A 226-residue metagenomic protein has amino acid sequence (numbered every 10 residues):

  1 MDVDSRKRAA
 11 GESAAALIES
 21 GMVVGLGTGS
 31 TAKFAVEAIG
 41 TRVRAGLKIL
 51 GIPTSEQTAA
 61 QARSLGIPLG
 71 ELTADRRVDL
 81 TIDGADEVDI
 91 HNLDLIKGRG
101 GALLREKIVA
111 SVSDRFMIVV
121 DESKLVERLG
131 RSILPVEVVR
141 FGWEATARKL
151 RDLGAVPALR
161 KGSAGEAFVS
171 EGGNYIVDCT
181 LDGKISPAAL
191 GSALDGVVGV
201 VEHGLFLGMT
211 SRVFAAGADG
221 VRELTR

Functional and structural regions predicted by a protein language model:
D2, R6-A9, E56-R226: Conserved phosphate- and dinucleotide-binding cores of soluble alpha/beta proteins, encompassing both enzyme active
D2-S20, T28-D75: Active-site catalytic microenvironments in core metabolic enzymes, especially phosphate/sugar-handling
